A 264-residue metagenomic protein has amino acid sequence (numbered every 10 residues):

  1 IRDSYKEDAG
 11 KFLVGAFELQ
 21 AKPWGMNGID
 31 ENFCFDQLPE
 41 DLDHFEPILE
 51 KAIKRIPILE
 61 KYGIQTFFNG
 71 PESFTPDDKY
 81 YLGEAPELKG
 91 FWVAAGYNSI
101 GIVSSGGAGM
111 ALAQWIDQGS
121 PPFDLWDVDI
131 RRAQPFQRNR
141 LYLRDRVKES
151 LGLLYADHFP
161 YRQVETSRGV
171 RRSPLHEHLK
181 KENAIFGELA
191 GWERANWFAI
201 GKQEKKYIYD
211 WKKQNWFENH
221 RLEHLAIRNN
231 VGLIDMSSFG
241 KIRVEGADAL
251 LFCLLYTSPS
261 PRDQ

Functional and structural regions predicted by a protein language model:
S4-E7, G83: Well-ordered beta-strand positions
D8-I53: Conserved FAD/dinucleotide-binding core of flavoprotein oxidoreductases
A9, E18-L19, P86, Y97-N98 (+3 more regions): A broadly conserved detector of short glycine/acidic/proline-rich loop/turn motifs that flank catalytic sites and bind
F12, P39-P47, L59, T66 (+8 more regions): Conserved active-site and cofactor/substrate-binding residues in soluble primary-metabolism enzymes
V14, A94, V244: Hydrophobic residues at beta-strand termini and immediately following loops that shape nucleotide-binding pockets
E31, P39, H44-E149, L153-A156 (+1 more regions): C-terminal catalytic lobe of FAD-dependent flavoproteins
F123-S258, R262: Glycine/proline-enriched, intrinsically flexible loops and inter-domain linkers
